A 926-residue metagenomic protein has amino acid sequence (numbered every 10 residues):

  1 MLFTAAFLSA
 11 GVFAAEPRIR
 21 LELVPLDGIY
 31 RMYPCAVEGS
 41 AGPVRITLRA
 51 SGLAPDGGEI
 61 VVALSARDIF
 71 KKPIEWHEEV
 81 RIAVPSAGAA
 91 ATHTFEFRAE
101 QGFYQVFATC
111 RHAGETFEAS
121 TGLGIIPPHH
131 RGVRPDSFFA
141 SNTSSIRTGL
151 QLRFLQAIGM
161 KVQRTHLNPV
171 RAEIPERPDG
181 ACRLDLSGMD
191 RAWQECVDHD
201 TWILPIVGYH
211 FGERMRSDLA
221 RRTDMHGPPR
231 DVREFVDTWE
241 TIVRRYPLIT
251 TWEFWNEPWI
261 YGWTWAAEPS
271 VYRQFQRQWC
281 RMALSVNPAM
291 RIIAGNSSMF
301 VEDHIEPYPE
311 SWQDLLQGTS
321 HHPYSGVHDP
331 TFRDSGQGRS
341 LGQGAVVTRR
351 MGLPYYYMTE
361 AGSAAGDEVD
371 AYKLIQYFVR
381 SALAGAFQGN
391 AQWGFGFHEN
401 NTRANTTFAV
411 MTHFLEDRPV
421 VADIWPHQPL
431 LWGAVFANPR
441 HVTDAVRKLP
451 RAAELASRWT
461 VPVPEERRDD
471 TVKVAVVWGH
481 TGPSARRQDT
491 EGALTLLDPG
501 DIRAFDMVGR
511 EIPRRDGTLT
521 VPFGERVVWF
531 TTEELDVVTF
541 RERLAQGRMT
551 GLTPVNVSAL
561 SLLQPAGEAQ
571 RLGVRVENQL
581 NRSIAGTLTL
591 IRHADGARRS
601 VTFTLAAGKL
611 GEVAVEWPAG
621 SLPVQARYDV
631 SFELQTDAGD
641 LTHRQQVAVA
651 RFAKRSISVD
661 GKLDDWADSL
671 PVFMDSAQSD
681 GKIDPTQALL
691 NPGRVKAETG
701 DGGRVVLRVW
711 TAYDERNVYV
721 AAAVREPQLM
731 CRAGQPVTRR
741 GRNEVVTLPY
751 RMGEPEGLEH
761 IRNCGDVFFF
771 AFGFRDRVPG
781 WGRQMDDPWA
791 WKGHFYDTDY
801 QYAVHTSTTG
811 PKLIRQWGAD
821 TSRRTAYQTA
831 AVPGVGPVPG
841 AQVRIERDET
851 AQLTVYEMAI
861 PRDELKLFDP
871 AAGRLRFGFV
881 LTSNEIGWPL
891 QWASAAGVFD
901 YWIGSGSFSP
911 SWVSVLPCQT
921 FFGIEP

Functional and structural regions predicted by a protein language model:
M1-A10: Bacterial N-terminal signal peptides
F13-I158, T532-S656: Mature N-terminal, pre-catalytic/accessory segment of carbohydrate-active enzymes
G52-A54, G479-P483, Q579-R582, Q728 (+1 more regions): Short, acidic/polar linear motifs in exposed loop/turn regions
S137-T143, Q163-T165, I203-V207, T250-F254 (+4 more regions): Hydrophobic faces of well-ordered beta-strands that scaffold small-molecule active sites in alpha/beta enzyme cores
I158-E176, S187-W312: Substrate-binding cleft and catalytic face of glycoside hydrolase catalytic domains, especially the flexible beta-alpha
P269-Y377: Noncatalytic carbohydrate-binding groove/subsite architecture in carbohydrate-active enzymes
G366, L374-G492, D498-E511, G524-R543: Aromatic- and carboxylate-lined catalytic core of secreted/periplasmic carbohydrate-active enzymes
L572-R575, V615-P926: Structural preference for beta-rich elements and adjacent junctions enriched in aromatics
